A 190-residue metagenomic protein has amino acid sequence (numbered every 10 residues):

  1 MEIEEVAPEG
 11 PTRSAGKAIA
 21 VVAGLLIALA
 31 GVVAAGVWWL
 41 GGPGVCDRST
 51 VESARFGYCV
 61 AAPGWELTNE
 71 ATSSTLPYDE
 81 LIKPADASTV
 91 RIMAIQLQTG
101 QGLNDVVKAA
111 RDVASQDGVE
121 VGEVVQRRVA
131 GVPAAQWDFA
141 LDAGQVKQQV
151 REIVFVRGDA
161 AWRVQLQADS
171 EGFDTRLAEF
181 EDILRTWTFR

Functional and structural regions predicted by a protein language model:
M1-A85, A143-V146, A168-R190: N-terminal targeting sequences that direct proteins away from the cytosol to non-cytosolic compartments
A71-R163, Q167-D174: Conserved polar/disulfide-associated segments of primarily extracytoplasmic proteins
